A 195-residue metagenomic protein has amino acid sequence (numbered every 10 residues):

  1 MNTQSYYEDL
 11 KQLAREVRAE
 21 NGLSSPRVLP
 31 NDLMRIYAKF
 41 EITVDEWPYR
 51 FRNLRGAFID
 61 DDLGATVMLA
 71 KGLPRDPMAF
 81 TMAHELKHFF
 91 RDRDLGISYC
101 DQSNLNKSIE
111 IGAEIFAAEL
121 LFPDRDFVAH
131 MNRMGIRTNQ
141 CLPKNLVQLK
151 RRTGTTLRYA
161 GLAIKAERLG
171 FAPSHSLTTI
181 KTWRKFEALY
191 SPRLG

Functional and structural regions predicted by a protein language model:
M1-G195: Active-site hotspot residues in diverse enzymes, especially metal/ion-binding acidic/histidine motifs
